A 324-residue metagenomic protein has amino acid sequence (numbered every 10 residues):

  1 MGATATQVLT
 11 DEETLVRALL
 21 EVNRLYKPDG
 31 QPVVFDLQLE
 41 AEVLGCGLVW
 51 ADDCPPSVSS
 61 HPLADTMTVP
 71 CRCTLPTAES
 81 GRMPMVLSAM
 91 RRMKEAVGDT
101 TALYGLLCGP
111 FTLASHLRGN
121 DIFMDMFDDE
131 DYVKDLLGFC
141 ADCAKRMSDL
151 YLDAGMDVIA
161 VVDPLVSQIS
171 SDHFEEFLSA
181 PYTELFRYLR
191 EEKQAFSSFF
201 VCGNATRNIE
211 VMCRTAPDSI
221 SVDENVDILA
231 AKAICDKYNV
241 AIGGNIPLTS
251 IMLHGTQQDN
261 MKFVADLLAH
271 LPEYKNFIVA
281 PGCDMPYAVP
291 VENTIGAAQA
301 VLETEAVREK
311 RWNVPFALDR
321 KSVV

Functional and structural regions predicted by a protein language model:
M1-K27, Q31: Active-site-flanking structural segment that lines cofactor/substrate pockets
M1-L9, P70-E79, M212-P217: Short, basic, glycine/proline-bearing loop/turn elements
G2, Q38-D53: Glycine-rich loop at the start of a catalytic domain that most often binds anionic cofactors/ligands
T4-A5, A64-V69, P247: Short, solvent-exposed coil/turn linker segments
D29, P76-V324: Active-site loop segments of alpha/beta catalytic cores
F35-L39, V201-G203: Short, solvent-exposed turn/loop segments enriched in Gly/Ser/Thr/Pro and often Arg
G47-C54, S59-L63, S115-F123: Short, flexible, mixed-charge acidic loops at enzyme active sites
D53-R92: A gly/proline- and charged-residue-enriched helix-loop-helix capping module
